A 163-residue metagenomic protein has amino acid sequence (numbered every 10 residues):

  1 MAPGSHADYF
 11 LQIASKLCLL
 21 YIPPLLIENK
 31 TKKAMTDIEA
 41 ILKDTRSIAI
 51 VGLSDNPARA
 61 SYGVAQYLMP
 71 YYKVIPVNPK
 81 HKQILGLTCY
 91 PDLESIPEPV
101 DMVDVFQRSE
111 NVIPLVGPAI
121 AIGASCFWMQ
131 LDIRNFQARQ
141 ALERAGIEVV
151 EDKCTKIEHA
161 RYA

Functional and structural regions predicted by a protein language model:
A49-V51: Conserved beta-strand elements of the Class I
A58, Q66-I84: NAD(P)-binding Rossmann-fold cofactor-contacting core
Y71-Y72, I122-S125, A145-I147: A short helix->loop->beta-strand "cap" motif at the edges of active sites that frequently abuts
T88-E98: Short acidic low-complexity segments
P97-L131: Mid-chain, well-packed structural core segment of small domains
L131-I157: Rossmann-fold NAD(P)-binding glycine/threonine-rich loop
